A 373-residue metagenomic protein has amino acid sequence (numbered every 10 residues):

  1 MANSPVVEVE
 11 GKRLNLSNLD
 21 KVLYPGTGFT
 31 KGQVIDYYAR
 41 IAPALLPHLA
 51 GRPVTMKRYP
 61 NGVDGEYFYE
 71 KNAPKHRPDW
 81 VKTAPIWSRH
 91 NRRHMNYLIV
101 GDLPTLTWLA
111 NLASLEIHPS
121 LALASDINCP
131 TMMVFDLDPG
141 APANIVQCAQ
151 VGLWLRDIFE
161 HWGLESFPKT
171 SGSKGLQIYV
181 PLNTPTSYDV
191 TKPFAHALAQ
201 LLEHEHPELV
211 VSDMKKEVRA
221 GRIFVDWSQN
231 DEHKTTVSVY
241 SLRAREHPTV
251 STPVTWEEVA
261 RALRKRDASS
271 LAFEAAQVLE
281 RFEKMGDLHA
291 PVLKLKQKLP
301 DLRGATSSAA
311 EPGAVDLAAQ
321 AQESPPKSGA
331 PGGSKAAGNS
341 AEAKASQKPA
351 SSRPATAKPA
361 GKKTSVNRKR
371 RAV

Functional and structural regions predicted by a protein language model:
M1-G28, I35-D36, L46, A50-G51 (+4 more regions): C-terminal accessory nucleic-acid interaction domains of nucleic acid-metabolism proteins
R13, P53-T55, E66, E165 (+1 more regions): Beta-sheet entry/capping signal
R52-A84: Polyanion/phosphate-binding surface patch
M56-Y59, S166-G172, D213-E217: Short beta-strand
L98-S171, L182-V190: Signature for HUH/AEP ssDNA processing cores
Q177-N183, I223-W227: A short beta-strand motif that forms the metal-chelation/ATP-contact edge of phosphoryl-transfer active sites
